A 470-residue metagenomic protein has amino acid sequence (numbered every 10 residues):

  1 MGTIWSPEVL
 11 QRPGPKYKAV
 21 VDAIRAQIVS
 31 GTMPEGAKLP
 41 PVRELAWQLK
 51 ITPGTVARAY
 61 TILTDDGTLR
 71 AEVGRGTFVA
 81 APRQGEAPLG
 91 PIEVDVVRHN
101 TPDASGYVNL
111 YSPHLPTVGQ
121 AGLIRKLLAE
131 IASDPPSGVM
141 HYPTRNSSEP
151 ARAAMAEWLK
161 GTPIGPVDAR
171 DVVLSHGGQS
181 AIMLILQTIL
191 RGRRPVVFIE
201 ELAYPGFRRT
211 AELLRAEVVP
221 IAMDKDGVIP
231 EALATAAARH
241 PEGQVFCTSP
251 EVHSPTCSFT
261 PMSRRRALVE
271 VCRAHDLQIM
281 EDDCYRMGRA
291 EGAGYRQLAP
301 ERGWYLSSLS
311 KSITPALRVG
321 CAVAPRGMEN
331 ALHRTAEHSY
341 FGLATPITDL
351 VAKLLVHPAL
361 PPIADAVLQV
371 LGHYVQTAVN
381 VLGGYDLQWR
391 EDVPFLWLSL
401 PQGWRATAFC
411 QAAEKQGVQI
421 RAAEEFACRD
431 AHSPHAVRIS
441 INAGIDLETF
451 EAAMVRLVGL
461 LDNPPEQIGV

Functional and structural regions predicted by a protein language model:
M1-I131, S137-M140, E337-A344, L355 (+8 more regions): N-terminal basic, amphipathic alpha-helical segments
R70-A71, V167, W389, I420: Short beta-strand "wing" residues that participate in macromolecule-binding interfaces
G138-H275, R286-W304, D462-G469: Conserved core of the PLP fold type I
I199, P220, I279-E281, V351 (+1 more regions): Hydrophobic residues in well-ordered beta-strands that form the structural core
A203, L368-V379, L387-S399, A412: Conserved glycine-rich beta-strand-loop-beta hairpin in the small C-terminal domain of fold type I
W304-L368, P465-E466: Conserved core segment of the aminotransferase class I/II
V323, W397-S399, S440-N442: Short hydrophobic/aromatic beta-strand micro-patches that form the beta-sheet surface supporting nucleotide- or nucleic
